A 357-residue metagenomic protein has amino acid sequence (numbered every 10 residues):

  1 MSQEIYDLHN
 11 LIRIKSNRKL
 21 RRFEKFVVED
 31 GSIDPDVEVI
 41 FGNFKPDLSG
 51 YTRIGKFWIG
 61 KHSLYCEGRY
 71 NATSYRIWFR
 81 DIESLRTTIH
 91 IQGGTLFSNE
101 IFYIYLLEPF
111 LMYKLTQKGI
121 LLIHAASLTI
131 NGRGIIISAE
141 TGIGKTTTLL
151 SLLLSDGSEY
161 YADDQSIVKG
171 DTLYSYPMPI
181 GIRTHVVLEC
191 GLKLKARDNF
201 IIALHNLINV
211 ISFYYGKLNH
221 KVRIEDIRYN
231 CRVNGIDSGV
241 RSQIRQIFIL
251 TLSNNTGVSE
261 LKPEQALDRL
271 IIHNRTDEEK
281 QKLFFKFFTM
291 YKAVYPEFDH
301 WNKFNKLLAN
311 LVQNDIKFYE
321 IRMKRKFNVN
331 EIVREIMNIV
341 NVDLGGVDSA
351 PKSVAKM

Functional and structural regions predicted by a protein language model:
M1-T141, L154-Y161, I167-M357: A noncatalytic interaction/capping subdomain that flanks phosphate/NTP-handling catalytic cores
G144-K145: Conserved glycine(s) of the Walker
T148-L149: Post-Walker A alpha-helix
